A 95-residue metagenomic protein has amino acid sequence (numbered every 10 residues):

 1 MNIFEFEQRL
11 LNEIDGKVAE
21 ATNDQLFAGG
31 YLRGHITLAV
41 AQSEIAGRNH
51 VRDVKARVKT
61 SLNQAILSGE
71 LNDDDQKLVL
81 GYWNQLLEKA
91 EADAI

Functional and structural regions predicted by a protein language model:
M1-F27, R33-H35: Short terminal alpha-helical segments
D15, D24, D53, D73-D75 (+1 more regions): Acidic-enriched, low-complexity/disordered segments with a strong bias for Aspartate over Glutamate
D15, R33-A41, K59, N63 (+2 more regions): Amphipathic alpha-helical core segments of compact helical bundles
K17-E20, Q42, Q64, S68 (+2 more regions): Surface-exposed polar/charged interaction patches
F27-G34, D53, R57, L78-G81: Amphipathic alpha-helical interaction segments
Q42-L78: Short, charged early-sequence alpha-helical segments and their helix-coil boundaries
G69-I95: Amphipathic alpha-helical binding modules
